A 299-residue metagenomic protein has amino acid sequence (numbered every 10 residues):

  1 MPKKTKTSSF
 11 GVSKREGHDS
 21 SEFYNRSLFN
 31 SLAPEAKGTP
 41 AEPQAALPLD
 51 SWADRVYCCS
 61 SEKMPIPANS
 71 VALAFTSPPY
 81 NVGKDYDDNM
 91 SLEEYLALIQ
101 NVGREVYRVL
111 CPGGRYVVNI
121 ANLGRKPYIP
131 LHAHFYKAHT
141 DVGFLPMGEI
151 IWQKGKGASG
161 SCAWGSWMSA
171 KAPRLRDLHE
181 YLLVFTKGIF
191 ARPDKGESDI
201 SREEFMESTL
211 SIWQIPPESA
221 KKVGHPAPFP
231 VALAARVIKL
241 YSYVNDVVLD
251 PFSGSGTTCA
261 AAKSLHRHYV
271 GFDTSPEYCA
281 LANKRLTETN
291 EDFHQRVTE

Functional and structural regions predicted by a protein language model:
M1-L281: Core catalytic lobe of class I
S275-E299: Cysteine-dependent PTP/DSP-like catalytic domain, specifically the C-terminal lobe
